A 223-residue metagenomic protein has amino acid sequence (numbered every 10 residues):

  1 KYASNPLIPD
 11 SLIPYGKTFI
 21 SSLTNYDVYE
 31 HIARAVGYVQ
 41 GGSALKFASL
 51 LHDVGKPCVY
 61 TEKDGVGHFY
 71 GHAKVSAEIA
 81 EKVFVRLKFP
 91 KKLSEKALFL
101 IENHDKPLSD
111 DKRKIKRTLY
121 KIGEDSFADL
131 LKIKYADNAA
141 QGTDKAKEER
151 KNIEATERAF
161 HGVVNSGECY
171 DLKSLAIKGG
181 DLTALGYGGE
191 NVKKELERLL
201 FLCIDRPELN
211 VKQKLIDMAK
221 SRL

Functional and structural regions predicted by a protein language model:
K1-K145: Conserved, hydrophobic alpha-helical core segments of structured domains
K82, R86, Q141-L223: Charged substrate- and nucleic-acid-binding regions of tRNA-handling and nucleotidyl-transfer enzymes, centered on
